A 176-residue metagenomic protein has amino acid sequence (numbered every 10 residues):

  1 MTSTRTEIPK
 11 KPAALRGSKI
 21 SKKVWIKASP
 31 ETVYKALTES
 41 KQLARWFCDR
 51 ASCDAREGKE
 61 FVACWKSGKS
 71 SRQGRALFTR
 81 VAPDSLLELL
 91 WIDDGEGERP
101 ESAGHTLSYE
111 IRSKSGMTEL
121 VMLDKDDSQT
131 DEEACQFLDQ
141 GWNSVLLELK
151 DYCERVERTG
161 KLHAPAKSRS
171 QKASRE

Functional and structural regions predicted by a protein language model:
M1-S52, E176: Hydrophobic ligand-binding cavity/cleft-lining segments
T2-R5, D126-E176: A conserved amphipathic terminal alpha-helix motif
A14-R16, G68-R72, R99-A103: A generic structural micro-feature
S21-K22, T32, K41-L77, L86 (+1 more regions): Short beta-edge strand/loop motif at the mouth of beta-sheet-based domains
K23-V24, G74-R80, H105-R112: Hydrophobic/aromatic beta-strand elements that line small-molecule binding cavities or substrate pockets in beta-rich
P30-E31, T79-L86, E110-E119: A short, structured loop/turn motif at beta-sheet edges
F61-K66, L89-D94, D124: Short beta-strand segments that buttress and anchor functional surface loops
E96-S144: Beta-strand/loop substructures that line and gate deep hydrophobic ligand-binding cavities in soluble
